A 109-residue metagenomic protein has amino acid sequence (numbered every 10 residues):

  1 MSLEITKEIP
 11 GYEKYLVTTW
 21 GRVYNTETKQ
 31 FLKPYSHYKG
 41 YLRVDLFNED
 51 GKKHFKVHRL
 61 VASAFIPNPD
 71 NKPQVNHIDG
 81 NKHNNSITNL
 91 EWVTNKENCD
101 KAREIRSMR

Functional and structural regions predicted by a protein language model:
M1-V75, D79-R109: Conserved recognition-core residues within compact binding domains
